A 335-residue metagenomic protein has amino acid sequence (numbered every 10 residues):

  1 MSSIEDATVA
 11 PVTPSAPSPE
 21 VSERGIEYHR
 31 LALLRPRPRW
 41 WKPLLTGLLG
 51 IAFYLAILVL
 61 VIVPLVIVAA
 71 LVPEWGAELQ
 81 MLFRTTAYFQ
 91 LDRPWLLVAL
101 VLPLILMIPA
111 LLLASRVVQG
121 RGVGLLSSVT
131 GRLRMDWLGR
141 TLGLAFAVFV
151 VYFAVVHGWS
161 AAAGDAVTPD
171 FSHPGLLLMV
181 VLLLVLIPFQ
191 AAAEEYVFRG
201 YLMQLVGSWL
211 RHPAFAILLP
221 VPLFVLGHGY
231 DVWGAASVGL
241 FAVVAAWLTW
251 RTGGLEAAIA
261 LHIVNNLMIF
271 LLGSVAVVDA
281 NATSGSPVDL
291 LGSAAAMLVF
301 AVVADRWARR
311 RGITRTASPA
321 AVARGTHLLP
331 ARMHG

Functional and structural regions predicted by a protein language model:
M1-G122, A282-G335: N-terminal, membrane-interfacial amphipathic/helix-forming hydrophobic leader that caps and precedes the first
L33-R37, T86-Q90, T130-G131, P169-L177 (+1 more regions): Helix-boundary and loop/linker segments of multi-pass membrane transporters
R39-G47, L96-L100, L104, W137 (+6 more regions): Residue-level signature of transmembrane alpha-helical entry/exit and packing/kink sites in multi-pass membrane
L48, A154, P222-L223: Hydrophobic residues within the alpha-helical transmembrane core of Major Facilitator Superfamily
A52-A56, L106, A147, I263-I269: Membrane-embedded alpha-helical segments of transport systems, primarily multispan ion/solute transporters
A99-V101, V123-A193, M203-L205: Juxtamembrane helix-loop-helix connectors linking adjacent transmembrane helices in multi-pass membrane enzymes
V117-L138, S208-L219, L329-A331: Cytoplasmic juxtamembrane regions at transmembrane-helix boundaries
M179-L328: Transmembrane helix-loop-helix hairpins at the membrane interface of multi-pass integral membrane proteins
